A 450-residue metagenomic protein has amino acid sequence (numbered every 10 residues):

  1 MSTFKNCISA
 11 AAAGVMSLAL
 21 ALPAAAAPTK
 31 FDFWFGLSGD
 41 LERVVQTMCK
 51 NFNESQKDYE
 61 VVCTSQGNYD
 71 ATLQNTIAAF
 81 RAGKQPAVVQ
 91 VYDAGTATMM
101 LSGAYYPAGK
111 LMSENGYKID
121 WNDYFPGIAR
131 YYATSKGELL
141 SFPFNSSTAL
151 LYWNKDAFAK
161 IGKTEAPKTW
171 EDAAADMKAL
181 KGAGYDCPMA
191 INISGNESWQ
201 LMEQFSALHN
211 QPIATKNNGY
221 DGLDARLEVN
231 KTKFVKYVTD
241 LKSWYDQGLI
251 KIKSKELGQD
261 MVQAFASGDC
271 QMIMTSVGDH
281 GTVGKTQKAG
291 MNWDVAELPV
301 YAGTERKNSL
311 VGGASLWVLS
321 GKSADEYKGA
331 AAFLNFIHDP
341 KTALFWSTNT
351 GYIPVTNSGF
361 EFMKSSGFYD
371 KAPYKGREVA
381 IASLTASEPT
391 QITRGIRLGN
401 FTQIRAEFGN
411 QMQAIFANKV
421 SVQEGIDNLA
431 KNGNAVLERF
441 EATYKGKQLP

Functional and structural regions predicted by a protein language model:
A27, A82, G137-E138, A159-I161 (+4 more regions): Extracytoplasmic/periplasmic substrate-recognition and gating elements
A27-S38, Y59-T64, V88, L140 (+1 more regions): Short, well-ordered beta-strand elements
N51-Y124, Y131, D156-K168, Q263-A264 (+3 more regions): Extracytoplasmic "Venus flytrap"/periplasmic binding protein-like
A94-T148, Q200-A207, D294-A296, K371-A372 (+2 more regions): Hinge/lid segment of periplasmic solute-binding proteins
G109-Y124, Q211-K236, K285-K288, P299-N308 (+3 more regions): Short, solvent-exposed loop/beta-turn-alpha elements that line the ligand-binding surface or hinge of extracytoplasmic
S135-F144, A149, A174-R226, K242 (+1 more regions): Extracytoplasmic/periplasmic solute-binding protein
D176-A179, Y220-S254, L298: Glycine-centered hinge/linker elements that transmit conformational signals in sensory and ligand-binding systems
W293-V300, T348-N410, A414, A442-P450: Long, aromatic- and glycine/proline-rich binding clefts that accommodate carbohydrate-like moieties
